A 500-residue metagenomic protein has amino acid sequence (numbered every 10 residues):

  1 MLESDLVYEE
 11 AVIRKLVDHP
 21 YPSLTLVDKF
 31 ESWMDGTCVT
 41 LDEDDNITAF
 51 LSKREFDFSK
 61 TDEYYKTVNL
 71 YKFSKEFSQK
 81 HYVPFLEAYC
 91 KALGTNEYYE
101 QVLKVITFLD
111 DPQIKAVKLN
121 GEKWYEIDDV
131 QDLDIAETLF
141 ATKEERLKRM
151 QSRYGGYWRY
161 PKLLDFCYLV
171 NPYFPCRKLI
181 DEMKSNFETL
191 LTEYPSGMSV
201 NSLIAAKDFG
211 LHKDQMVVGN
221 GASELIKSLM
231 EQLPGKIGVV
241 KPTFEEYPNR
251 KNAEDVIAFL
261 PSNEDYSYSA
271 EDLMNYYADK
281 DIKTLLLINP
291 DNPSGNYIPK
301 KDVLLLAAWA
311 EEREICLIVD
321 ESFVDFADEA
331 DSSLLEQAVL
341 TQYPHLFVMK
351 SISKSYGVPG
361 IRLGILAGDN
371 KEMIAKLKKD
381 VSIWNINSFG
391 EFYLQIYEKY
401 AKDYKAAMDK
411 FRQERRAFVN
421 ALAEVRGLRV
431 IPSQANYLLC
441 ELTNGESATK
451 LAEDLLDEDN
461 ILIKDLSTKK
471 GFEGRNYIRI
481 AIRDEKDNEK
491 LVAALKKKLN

Functional and structural regions predicted by a protein language model:
Y8-L93: Conserved core of the sugar-phosphate nucleotidyltransferase
R14-H19, S267-K280, P293-S355: Active-site pre-lysine segment of PLP-dependent enzymes
T138-E193, K280-D281: N-terminal "arm"/small-domain region of PLP-dependent enzymes with the aminotransferase-like
P175, D457-E458, K469-N500: PLP-dependent enzyme catalytic core of the Aspartate aminotransferase-like
C176, G197, H345-E424, L428-I431: PLP-dependent aminotransferase class I/II
Y194-P195, A206-S228: Short loop-beta-helix segment that forms the pyridoxal 5′-phosphate
E231-L287: PLP-dependent aminotransferase-like
R412, V425-D459: Conserved PLP-binding catalytic core of the aspartate aminotransferase-like
